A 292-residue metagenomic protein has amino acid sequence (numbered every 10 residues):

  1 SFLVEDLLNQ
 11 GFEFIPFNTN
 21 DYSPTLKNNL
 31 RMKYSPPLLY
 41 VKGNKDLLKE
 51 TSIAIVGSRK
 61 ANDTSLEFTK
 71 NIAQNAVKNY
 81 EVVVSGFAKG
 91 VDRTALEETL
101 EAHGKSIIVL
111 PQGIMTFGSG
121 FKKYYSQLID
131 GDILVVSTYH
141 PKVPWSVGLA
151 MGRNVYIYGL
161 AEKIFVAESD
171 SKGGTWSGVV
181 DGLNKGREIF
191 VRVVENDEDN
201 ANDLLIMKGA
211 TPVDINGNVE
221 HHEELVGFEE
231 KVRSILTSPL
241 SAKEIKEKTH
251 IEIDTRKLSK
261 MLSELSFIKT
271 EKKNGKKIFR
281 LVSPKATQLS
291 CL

Functional and structural regions predicted by a protein language model:
S1-T19: Short, small/acidic-rich helices and loops at N termini and domain boundaries of DNA replication/processing enzymes
F17-L292: Glycine-biased, small-residue-rich flexible motifs in mid-sequence functional cores and linkers
